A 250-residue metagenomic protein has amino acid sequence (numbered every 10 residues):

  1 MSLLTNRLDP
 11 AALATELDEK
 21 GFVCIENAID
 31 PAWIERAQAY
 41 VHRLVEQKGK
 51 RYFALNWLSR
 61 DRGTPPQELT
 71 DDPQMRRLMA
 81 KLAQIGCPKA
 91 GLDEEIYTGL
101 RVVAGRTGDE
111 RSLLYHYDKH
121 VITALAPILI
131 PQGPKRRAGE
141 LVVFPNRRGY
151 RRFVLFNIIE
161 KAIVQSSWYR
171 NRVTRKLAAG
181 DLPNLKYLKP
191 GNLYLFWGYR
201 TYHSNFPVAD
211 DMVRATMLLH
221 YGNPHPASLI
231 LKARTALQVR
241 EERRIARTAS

Functional and structural regions predicted by a protein language model:
M1-R76, K81, L185, N192-L193 (+1 more regions): N-terminal auxiliary "cap/dimerization" subdomain that precedes the catalytic jelly-roll/cupin core of mononuclear
N27-I29, N146, G198-Y199: Short, well-ordered beta-to-alpha junction loops that form the rim of enzyme active sites and present histidine/acidic
A28, I128-G133, G222-H225: Short loop segments at secondary-structure junctions
V45-E46, G86-C87, I130-R136: Proline-centered turn/helix-capping motifs that create local helix->coil transitions or kinks
Q74-V102: Short N-terminal edge-element motif at the start of the domain
I96, H120, R137-G139, T201 (+1 more regions): Residues that flank catalytic or metal-binding motifs in active/ligand-binding sites
A104-P190: Catalytic core of non-heme Fe(II) oxygenases with the double-stranded beta-helix
R152-I158, A162-S250: Catalytic core of Fe(II)/2-oxoglutarate
